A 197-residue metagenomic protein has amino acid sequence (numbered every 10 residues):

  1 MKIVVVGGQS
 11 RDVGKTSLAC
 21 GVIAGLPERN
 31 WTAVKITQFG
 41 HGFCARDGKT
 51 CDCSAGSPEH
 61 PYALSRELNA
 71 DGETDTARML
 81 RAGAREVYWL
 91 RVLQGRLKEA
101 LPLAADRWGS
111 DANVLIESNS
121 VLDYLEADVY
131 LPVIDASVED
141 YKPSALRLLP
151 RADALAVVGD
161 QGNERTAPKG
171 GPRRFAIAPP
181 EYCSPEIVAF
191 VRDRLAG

Functional and structural regions predicted by a protein language model:
M1: Phosphate-binding P-loop
V5, N30-V34, P132: Conserved beta-strand elements of the Class I
V5-V22: Glycine-rich phosphate-binding P-loop
G21-V92: N-terminal phosphate/diphosphate-binding loop that engages ATP/GTP or pyrophosphate donors across diverse enzyme folds
I36-F39, V92-L93, N119-S120, D160-G162: Short, ordered loop/turn segments at secondary-structure junctions
E86-V114: Internal catalytic-core helix/loop-beta-alpha segment that presents or stabilizes conserved functional determinants
A105-N113, S118-A196: Conserved catalytic-core segment of NTP-binding enzymes
